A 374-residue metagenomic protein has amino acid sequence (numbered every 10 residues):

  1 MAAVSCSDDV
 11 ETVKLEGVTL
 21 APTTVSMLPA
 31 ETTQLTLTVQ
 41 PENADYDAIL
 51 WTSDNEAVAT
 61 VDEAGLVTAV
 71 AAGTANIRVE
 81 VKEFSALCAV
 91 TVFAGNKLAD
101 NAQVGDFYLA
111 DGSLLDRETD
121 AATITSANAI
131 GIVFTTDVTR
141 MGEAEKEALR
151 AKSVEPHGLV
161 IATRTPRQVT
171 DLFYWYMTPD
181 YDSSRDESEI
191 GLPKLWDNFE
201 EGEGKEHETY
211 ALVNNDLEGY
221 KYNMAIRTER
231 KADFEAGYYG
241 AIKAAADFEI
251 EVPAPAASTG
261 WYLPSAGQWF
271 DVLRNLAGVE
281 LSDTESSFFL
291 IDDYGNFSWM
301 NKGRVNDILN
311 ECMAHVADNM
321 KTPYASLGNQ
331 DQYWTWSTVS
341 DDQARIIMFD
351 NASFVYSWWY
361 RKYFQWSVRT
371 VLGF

Functional and structural regions predicted by a protein language model:
A2-S5: C-terminal motif of bacterial Sec signal peptides marking the signal peptidase cleavage site
S7-D9, F93-S258, W359-F374: Short, compositionally biased
S7-N96: Extracytoplasmic soluble-region selector
D9, A266-F374: C-terminal, surface-exposed recognition/capping segments
V39, T259-G260, A266-F270: Extracellular/lumenal glycan-associated surfaces
E56-T60, I132-T136, W334: Exposed, tryptophan/tyrosine-rich binding patches on extracellular proteins that engage cell-surface glycans
L66-T68, A257-L263: A glycine-rich, coil/turn loop motif that links secondary-structure elements
